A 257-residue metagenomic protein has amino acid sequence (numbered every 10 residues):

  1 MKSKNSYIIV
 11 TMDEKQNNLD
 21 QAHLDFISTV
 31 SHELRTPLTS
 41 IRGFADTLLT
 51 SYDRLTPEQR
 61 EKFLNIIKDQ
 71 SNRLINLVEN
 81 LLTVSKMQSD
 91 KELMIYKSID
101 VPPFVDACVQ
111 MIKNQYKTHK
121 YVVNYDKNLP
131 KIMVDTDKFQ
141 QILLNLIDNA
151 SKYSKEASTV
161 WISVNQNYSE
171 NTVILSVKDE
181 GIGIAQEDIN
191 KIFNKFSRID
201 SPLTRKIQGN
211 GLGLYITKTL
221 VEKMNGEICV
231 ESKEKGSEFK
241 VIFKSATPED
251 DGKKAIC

Functional and structural regions predicted by a protein language model:
E14-L48: Primarily the dimerization/phosphotransfer
D69-L74: Short alpha-helical segment of the dimerization/phosphotransfer core of two-component systems
S85-Y96: Helix-loop junction within the histidine kinase core
I95-Q110: A conserved beta-strand-to-alpha-helix junction within the catalytic ATP-binding
K97-I99, K120-P130, N167: Conserved catalytic submotifs in the C-terminal HATPase_c
I184-R198: Short conserved segment of the HATPase_c
